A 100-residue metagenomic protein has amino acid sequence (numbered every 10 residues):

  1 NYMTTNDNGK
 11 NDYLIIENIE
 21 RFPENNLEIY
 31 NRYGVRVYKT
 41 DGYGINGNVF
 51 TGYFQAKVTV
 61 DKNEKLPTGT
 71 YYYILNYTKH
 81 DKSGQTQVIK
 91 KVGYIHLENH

Functional and structural regions predicted by a protein language model:
N1-H100: Short loop/turn motifs at secondary-structure boundaries
